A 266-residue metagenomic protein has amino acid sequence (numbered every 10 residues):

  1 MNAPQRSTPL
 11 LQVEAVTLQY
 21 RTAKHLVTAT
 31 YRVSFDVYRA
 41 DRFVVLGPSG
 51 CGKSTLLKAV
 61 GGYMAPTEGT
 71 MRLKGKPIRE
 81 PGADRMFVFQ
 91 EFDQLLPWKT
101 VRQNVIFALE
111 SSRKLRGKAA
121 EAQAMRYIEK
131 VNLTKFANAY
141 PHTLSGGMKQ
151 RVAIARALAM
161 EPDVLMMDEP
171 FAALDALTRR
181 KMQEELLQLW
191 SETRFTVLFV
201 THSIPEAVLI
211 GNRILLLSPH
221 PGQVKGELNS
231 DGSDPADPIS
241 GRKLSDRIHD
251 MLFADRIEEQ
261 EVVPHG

Functional and structural regions predicted by a protein language model:
G61: Helix-to-loop junction immediately C-terminal to a conserved catalytic motif
G69-P81: Conserved ABC transporter NBD signature motif
R102-E110, E121, M125, N229: Short helical segment in ABC ATPase nucleotide-binding domains corresponding to the A-loop/adjacent helical element
G117-F136, Q188: Conserved ABC ATPase "signature" region
Y140-L144, M148: Conserved ABC ATPase signature
A159-D163: A short, proline-enriched helix->beta-strand linker immediately N-terminal to the Walker B motif in ABC-type P-loop
